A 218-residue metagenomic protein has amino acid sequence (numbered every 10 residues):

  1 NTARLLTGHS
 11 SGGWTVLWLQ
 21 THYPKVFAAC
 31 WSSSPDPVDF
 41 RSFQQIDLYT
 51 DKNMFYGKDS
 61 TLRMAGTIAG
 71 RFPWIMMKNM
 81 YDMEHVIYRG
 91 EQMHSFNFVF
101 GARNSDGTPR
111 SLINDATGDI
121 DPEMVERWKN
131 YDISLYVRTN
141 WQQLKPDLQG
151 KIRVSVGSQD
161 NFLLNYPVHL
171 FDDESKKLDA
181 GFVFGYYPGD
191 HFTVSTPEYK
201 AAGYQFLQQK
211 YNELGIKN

Functional and structural regions predicted by a protein language model:
N1-N218: Non-catalytic cap/lid and distal C-terminal segments of serine-dependent acyl enzymes
